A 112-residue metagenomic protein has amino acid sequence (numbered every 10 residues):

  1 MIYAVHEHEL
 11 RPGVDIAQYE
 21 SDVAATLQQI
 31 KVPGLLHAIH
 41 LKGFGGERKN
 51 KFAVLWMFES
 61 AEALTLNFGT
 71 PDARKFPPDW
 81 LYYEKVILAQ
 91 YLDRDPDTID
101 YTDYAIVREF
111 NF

Functional and structural regions predicted by a protein language model:
I2-E9, I39-K75: Short, well-ordered beta-strand segments in beta-rich or mixed alpha/beta enzyme and ligand-binding folds
E9-S21: Short, surface-exposed ligand-recognition loops at beta-strand->loop->(often short) alpha-helix junctions that present
Q28-H37, M57-T102: An amphipathic, aromatic/His-enriched active-site/gating alpha helix that lines ligand/cofactor pockets
K42, D103-A105: A general secondary-structure junction signal
E47, D97-D100, R108: Intrinsic disorder/low-complexity signature
A105-F112: Short, charged interaction patches at domain edges and termini
